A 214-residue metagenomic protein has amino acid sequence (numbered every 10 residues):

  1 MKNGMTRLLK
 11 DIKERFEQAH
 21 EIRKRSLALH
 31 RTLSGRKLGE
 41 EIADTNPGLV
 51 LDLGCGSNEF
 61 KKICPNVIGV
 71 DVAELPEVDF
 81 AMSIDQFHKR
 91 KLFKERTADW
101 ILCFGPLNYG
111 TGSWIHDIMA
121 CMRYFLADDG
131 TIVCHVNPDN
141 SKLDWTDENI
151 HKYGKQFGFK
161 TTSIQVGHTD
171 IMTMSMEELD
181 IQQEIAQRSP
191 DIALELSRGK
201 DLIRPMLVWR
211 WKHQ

Functional and structural regions predicted by a protein language model:
K2-R90, V133-Q214: Class I (Rossmann-like) S-adenosyl-L-methionine-dependent methyltransferase catalytic domain, capturing the SAM-binding
A43, L92-K94, A127: Residue-level signal for alpha-helix termini/capping positions
G48, T97, D129-T131: Surface-exposed loop/turn positions
H88-I101: A short acidic, Gly/Pro-enriched loop at the edge of an enzyme's catalytic core that lines a small-molecule cofactor
R90-K91, T111-H116: Active-site-adjacent loop/helix micro-motif of nuclease/hydrolase catalytic cores
D99-S113: A short SAM/SAH-binding and catalytic strip from SAM-dependent methyltransferases
H116-D128: A short glycine-rich, Lys/Arg-flanked "PGG" loop and its adjoining helix->strand segment in the class I
